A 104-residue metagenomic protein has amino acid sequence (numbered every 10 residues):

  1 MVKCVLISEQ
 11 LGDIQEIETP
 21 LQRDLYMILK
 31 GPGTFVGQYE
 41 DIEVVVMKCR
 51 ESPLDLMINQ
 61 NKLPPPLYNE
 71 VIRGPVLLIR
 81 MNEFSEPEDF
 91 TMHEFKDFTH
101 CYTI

Functional and structural regions predicted by a protein language model:
M1-I104: Domain-length accessory/inserted modules outside core catalytic folds
